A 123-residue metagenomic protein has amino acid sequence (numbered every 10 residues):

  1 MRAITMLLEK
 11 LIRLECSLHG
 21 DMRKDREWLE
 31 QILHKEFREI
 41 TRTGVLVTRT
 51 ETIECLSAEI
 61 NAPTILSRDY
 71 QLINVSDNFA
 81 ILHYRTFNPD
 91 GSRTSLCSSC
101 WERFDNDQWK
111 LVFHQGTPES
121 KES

Functional and structural regions predicted by a protein language model:
R2-Q31, E36-S123: A beta-strand edge to alpha-helix "cap/lid" segment located at domain peripheries
